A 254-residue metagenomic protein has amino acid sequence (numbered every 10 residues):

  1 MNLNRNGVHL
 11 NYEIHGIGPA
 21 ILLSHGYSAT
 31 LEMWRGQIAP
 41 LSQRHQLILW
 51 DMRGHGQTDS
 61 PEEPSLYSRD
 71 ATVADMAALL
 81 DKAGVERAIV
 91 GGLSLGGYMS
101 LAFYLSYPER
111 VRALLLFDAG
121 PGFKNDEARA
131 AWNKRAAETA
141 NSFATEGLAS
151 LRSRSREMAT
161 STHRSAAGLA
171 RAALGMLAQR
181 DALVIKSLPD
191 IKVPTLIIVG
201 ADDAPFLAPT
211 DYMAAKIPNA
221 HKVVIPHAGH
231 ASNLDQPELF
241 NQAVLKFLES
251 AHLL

Functional and structural regions predicted by a protein language model:
H15, G36-A39, I48-G91, Q242-L245: Active-site loop/oxyanion-hole signature of alpha/beta-hydrolase fold enzymes
G18, G26-A29, S94: Active-site glycine-rich loops that stabilize anionic/oxyanionic intermediates across multiple enzyme folds
G26-G36, L47: Serine-hydrolase catalytic-loop signature spanning alpha/beta hydrolases and amidase-signature enzymes
Y98-S106, R110-F143: Flexible "cap/lid" loop of the alpha/beta hydrolase fold
K124-D190: Conserved alpha/beta-hydrolase catalytic His-Asp/Glu region
I191, I197-V199: Short beta-strand/loop motif that positions the catalytic acidic residue of the alpha/beta-hydrolase fold
A204-P209: Conserved alpha/beta-hydrolase "acid-adjacent" motif
A220-L254: Catalytic active-site module of serine/aspartate enzymes centered on a nucleophile-bearing elbow/loop
